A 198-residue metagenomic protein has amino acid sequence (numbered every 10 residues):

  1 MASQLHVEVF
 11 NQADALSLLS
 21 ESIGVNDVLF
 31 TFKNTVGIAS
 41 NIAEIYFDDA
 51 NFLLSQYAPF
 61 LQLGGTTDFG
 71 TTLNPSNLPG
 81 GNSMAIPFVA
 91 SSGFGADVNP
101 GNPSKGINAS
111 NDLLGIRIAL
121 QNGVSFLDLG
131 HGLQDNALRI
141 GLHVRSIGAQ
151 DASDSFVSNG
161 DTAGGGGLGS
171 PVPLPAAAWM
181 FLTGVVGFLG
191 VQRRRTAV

Functional and structural regions predicted by a protein language model:
M1-P171: Mature extracellular "passenger" or substrate-interacting domains of secreted, surface-exposed proteins
P173-V191: A short, hydrophobic C-terminal helix/tail in secreted or cell-surface proteins
R195-V198: Short, charged juxtamembrane terminal tails flanking transmembrane helices
